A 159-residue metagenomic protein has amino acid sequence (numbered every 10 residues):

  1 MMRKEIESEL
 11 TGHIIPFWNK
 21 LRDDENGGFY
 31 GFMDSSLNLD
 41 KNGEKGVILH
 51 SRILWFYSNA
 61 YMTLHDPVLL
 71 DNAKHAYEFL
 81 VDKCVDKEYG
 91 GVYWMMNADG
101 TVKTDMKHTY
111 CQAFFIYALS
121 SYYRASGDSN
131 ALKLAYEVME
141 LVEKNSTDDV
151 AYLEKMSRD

Functional and structural regions predicted by a protein language model:
M1-D159: Glycan-recognition and catalytic cores of secretory/periplasmic carbohydrate-active enzymes
